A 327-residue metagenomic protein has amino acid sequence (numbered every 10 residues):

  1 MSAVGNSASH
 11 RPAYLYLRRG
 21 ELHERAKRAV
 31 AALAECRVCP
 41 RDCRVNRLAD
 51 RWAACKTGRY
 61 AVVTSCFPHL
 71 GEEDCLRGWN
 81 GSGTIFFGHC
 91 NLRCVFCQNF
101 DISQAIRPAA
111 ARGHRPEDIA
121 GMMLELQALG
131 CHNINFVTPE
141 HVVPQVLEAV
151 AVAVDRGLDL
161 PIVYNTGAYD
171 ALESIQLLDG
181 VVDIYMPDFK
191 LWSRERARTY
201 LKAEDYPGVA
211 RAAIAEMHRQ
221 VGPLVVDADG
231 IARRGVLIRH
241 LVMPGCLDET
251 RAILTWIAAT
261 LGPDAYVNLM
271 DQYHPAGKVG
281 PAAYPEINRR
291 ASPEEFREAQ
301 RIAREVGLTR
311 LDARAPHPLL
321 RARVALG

Functional and structural regions predicted by a protein language model:
M1-R51, G222-G327: Auxiliary Fe-S-binding modules of radical SAM enzymes
R51, C55-G180, I184, R194: Conserved Radical SAM active-site core
G83, I134, I162-Y164, Y185-P187 (+3 more regions): Hydrophobic faces of well-ordered beta-strands that scaffold small-molecule active sites in alpha/beta enzyme cores
F87, T138-E140, Y164-A168, F189 (+3 more regions): A cross-domain feature marking catalytic cores of carbohydrate-active enzymes and several ubiquitous metabolic/repair
I102-D118, T138-E148, V152-V154, Y169-A171 (+3 more regions): Conserved non-cysteine loop/helix-boundary elements of the Radical SAM core domain that shape
A149-R156, L177, V181, E216 (+4 more regions): Alpha-helical structural signal in soluble globular domains
D179-R194, Y266-Y273: Non-cysteine beta-strand/loop elements that form the S-adenosyl-L-methionine
L191-A203, A232-L241: Short, flexible active-site loops
